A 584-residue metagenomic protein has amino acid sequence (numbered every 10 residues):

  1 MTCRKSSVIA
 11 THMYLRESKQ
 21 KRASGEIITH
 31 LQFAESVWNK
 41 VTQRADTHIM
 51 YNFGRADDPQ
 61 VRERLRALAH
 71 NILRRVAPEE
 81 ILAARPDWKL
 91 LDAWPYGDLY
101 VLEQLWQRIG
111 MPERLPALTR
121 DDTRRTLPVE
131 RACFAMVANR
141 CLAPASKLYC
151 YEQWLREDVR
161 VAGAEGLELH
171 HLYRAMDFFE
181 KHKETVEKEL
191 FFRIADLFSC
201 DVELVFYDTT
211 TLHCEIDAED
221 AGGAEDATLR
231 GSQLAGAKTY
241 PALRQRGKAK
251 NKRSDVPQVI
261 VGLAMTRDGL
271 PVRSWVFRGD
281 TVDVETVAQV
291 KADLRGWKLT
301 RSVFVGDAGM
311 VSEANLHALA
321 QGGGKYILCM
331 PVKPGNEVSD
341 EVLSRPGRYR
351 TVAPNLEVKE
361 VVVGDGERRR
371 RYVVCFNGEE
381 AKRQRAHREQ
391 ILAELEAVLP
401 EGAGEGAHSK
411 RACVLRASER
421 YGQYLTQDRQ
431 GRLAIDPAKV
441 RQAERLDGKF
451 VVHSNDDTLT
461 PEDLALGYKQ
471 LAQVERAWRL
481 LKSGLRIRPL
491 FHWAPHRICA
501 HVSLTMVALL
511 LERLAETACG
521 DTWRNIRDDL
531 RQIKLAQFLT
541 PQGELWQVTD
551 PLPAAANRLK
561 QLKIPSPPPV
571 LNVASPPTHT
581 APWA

Functional and structural regions predicted by a protein language model:
T2-K5, T11-E17, A23-G25, T29-H30 (+6 more regions): Anion-binding and metal-coordination hotspots
I28, E35-D121: DNA- and nucleic-acid-binding/regulatory domain cores of transcription factors and nucleic-acid enzymes
